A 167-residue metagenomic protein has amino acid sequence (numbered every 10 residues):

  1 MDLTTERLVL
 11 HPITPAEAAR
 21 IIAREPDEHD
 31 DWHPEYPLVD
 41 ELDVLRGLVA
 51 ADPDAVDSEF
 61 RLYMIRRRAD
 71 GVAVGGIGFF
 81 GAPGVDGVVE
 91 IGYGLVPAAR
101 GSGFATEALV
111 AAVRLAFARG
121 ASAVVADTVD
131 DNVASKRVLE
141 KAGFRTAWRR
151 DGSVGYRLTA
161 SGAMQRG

Functional and structural regions predicted by a protein language model:
M1-E90, G94-A98, A111-R119, D131 (+1 more regions): GNAT-family acyltransferases
T5, T106, T128: Ser/Thr-centric signal marking residues that sit in or immediately flank functional binding/regulatory motifs
G103-T106, F117: Glycine-rich acyl-CoA binding loop
S122: Short acidic/polar active-site loop segments enriched in Thr and Asp
A126-K136: Conserved beta-strand-loop-alpha-helix junction that forms the acyl-donor binding cleft
L139: Conserved active-site tyrosine of GNAT-family acetyltransferases
